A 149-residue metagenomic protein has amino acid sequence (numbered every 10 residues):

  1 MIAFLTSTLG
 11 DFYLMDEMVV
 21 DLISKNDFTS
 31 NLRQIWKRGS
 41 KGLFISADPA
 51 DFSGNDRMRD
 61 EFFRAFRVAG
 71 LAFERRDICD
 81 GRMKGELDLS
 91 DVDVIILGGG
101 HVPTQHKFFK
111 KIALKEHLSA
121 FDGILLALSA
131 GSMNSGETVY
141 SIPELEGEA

Functional and structural regions predicted by a protein language model:
M1-V94: N-terminal beta1-alpha1 cap of cysteine-dependent amidohydrolase-like domains
D11-F12, D51, V102-P103, S132-N134: Glycine-rich nucleotide phosphate-binding loop and flanking beta-alpha elements of Rossmann-like dinucleotide-binding
M18-V20, R57-D60, F109-I112, Y140-P143: Short, glycine/charged-enriched secondary-structure capping and boundary segments
R33, F63, A113-S119: Short amphipathic alpha-helical segments and helix-helix/interface helices
V68-R76, V102-L114: Short, surface-exposed, charge-dense and proline/glycine-enriched linear segments
V94-P103: Short, basic, glycine/proline-bearing loop/turn elements
T104-F108, L114-A149: Class I SAM-dependent methyltransferase SAM-binding "motif I" and its flanking Rossmann-like core
